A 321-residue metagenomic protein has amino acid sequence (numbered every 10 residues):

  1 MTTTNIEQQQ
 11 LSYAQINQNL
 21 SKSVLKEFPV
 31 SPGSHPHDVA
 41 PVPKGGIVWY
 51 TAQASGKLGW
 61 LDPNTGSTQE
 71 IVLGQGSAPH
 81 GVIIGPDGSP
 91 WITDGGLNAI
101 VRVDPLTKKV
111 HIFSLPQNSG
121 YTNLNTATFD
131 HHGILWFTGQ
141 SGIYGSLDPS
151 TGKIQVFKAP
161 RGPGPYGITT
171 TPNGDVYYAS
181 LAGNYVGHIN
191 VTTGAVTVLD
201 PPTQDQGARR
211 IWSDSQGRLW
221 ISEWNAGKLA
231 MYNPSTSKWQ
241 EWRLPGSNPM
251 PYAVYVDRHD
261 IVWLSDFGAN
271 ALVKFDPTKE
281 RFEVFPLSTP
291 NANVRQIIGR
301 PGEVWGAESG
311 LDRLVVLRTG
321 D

Functional and structural regions predicted by a protein language model:
S12-S34: A short helix->beta-strand "capping" segment at the edge of beta-propeller domains
L25-P29, S67-V72, K109-P116, K153-K158 (+3 more regions): A short beta-strand motif characteristic of beta-propeller blades
S31-G45, G74-D87, N118-H132, T138 (+7 more regions): Beta-rich, blade/repeat-based domains predominating in secreted/periplasmic proteins but also intracellular
V42, V48-A54, P90-L97, L135-S141 (+4 more regions): Conserved beta-strand positions in repeat-built beta-propeller and related beta-rich domains
A52-N64: Beta-propeller domains
K57-G59, N98-R102, I143-S146, Y185-G187 (+3 more regions): A short loop-to-beta-strand structural motif that recurs across blades of beta-propeller domains
D62-G66, D104-K108, D148-G152, N190-G194 (+3 more regions): Short loop/turn segments that connect beta-strands within beta-propeller blades
G268, V273-G310, L317-G320: C-terminal closing repeat unit and adjoining cap/tail of repeat-based domains
